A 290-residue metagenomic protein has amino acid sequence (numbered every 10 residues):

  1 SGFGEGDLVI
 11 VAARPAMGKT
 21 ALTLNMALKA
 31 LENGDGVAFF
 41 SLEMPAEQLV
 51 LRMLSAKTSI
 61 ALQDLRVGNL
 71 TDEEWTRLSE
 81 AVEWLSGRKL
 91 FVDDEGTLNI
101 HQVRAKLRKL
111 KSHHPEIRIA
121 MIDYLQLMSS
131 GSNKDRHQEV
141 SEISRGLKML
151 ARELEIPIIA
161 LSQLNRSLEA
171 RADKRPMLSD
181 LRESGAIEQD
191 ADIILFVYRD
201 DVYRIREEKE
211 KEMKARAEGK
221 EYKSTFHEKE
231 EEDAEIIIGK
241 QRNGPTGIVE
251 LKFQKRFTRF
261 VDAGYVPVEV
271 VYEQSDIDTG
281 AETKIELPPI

Functional and structural regions predicted by a protein language model:
S1-G6: Phosphate-binding P-loop
V9, F91, A120-I122: Hydrophobic positions in the central parallel beta-sheet of the AAA+
A12-A13: The Walker A (P-loop) glycine that initiates the GxxxxGKT/S ATP-binding motif of P-loop NTPases
A16: Walker A (P-loop) phosphate-binding loop of P-loop NTPases
K19: Conserved lysine of the Walker
N25, K29-E116, S130, V249: Cytosolic-facing regulatory segments adjacent to core modules
A38, K109, I117-A160: Helical hairpin unit composed of two closely spaced alpha helices linked by a short loop
I100-I117, R145-L154, S167-I290: C-terminal regions of RecA-like/P-loop NTPase motor modules
